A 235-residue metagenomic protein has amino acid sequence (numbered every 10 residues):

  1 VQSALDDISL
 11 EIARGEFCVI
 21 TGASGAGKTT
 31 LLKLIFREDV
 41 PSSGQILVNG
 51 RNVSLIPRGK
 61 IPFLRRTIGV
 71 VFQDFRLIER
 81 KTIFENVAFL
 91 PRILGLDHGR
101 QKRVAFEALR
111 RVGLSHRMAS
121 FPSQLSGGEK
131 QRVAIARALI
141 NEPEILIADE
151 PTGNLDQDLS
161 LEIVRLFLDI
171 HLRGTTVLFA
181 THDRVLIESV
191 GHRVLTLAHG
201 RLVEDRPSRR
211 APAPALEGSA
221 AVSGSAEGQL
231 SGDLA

Functional and structural regions predicted by a protein language model:
Q2, V53-G69, I170-L172: ABC ATPase NBD coupling module
F36: Helix-to-loop junction immediately C-terminal to a conserved catalytic motif
G44-N52: Conserved ABC transporter NBD signature motif
K81-F89: Short coil-to-helix segment of the ABC ATPase nucleotide-binding domain corresponding to the Q-loop/switch region
F121-L125, E129-Q131: Conserved ABC ATPase signature
E142: Conserved catalytic motifs of ABC-family nucleotide-binding domains
L146-D149: Catalytic Walker B motif of ABC-type/P-loop ATPase nucleotide-binding domains
